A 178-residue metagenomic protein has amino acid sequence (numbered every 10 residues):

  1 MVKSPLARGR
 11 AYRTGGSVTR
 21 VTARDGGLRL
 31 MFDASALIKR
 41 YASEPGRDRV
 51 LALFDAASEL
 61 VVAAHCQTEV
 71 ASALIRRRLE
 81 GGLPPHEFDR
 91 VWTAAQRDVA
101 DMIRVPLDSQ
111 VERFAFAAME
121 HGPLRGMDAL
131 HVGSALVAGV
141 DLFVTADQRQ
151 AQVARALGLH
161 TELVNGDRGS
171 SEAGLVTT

Functional and structural regions predicted by a protein language model:
V2-C66, R77-R90, Q148, L157 (+2 more regions): Short, well-structured N-terminal submotif of metal-dependent ribonuclease cores
P5, G9-Y12, S17-R20, D101-Q152 (+2 more regions): Active-site neighborhoods of divalent-metal-dependent phosphate/nucleic-acid chemistry enzymes
A36, A42, S72, H131-S134 (+1 more regions): Hydrophobic side chains within alpha-helical segments
V62-T68, M127-L130: Aromatic- and histidine-enriched alpha-helix N-cap/loop-to-helix transition segments that scaffold the rims
H65, A71-A117, T177: Active-site-proximal, substrate-binding regions of enzyme catalytic domains and RNA-binding/basic surfaces
Q67, G133, R149, D167-R168: Conserved beta-strand edge residues that scaffold enzyme active sites
V164-V176: Short, charged, intrinsically disordered terminal tails
